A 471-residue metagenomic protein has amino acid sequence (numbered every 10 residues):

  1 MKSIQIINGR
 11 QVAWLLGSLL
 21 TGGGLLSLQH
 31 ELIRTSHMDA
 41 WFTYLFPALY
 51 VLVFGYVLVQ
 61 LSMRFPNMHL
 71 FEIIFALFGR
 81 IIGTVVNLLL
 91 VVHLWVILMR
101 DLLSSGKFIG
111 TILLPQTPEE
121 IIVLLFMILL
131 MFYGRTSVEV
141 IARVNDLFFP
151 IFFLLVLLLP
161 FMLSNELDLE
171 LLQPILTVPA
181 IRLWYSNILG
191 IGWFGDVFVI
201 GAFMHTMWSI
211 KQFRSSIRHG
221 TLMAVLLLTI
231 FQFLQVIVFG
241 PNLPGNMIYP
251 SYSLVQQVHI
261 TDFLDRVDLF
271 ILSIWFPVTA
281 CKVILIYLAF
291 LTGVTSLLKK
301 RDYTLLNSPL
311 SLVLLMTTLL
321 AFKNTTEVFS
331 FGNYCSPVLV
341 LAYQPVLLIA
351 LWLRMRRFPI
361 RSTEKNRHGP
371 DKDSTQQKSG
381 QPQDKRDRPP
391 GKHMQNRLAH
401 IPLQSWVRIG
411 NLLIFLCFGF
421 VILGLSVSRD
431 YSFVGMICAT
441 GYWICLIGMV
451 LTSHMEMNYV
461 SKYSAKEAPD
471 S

Functional and structural regions predicted by a protein language model:
M1-L28, S36, R367-G419, L446-S471: Membrane-interface "cap" regions at the ends of multi-pass membrane proteins
I7-S27, T43, P47, L90 (+6 more regions): Hydrophobic, membrane-embedded alpha-helices of multi-pass small-molecule transporters
L25-E119: Membrane helical hairpin/interfacial module
E31-V59, P337-L341, P345, Y431-V450: Extracellular loop-to-transmembrane helix junctions
F46-V57, W95-D101, I151-S164, R218-L243 (+1 more regions): Selective recognition of specific alpha-helical transmembrane segments in multi-pass small-molecule
W95-L98, G134, I151-L176, W193 (+2 more regions): Hydrophobic alpha-helical segments and their helix-loop junctions in multi-pass secondary transporters
S105, E120, Y133-P160, C335-Q344: Membrane-interface loop-to-helix entry segments
V238-D268: Membrane-interface interhelical connector segments
